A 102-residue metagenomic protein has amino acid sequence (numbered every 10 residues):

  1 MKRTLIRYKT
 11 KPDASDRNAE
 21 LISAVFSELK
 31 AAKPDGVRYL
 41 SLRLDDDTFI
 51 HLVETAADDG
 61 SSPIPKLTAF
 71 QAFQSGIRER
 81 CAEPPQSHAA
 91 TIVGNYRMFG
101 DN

Functional and structural regions predicted by a protein language model:
K2-K9, I50-L52: Active-site-flanking beta-strand signature of metal-NTP-handling nucleotidyl enzymes and homologous cyclase-like
R3, R38-Y39: Short hydrophobic/aromatic beta-strand element in the GNAT-like acyltransferase core that lines or flanks the acyl-donor
K9-E20: Short, surface-exposed ligand-recognition loops at beta-strand->loop->(often short) alpha-helix junctions that present
T10-P12, T55-A57, T91-G94: Non-catalytic surface loops within mature trypsin-like serine protease
A24, E28-R38, E54-A89: An amphipathic, aromatic/His-enriched active-site/gating alpha helix that lines ligand/cofactor pockets
S41-D46: A short beta-turn/loop motif at secondary-structure boundaries
T48-I50, G60-S61, R97-M98: Short catalytic/ligand-binding loop motif for oxyanion handling, primarily in non-cytosolic enzymes, centered on
A89-N102: Short, low-order "capping/linker" segments at domain edges
